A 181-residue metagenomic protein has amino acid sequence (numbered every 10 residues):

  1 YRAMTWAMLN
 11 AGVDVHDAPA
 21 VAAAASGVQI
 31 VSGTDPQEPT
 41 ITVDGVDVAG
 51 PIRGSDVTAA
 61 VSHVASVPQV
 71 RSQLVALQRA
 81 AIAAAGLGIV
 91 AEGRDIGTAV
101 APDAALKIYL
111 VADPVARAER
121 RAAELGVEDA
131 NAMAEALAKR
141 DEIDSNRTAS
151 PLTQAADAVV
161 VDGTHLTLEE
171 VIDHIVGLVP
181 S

Functional and structural regions predicted by a protein language model:
Y1, A18, V67-V75, V115 (+2 more regions): Amphipathic alpha-helical transducer elements in NTP-driven molecular machines
Y1-G54: N-terminal phosphate/diphosphate-binding loop that engages ATP/GTP or pyrophosphate donors across diverse enzyme folds
A11, D17-P19, P114, R121-L125 (+1 more regions): Conserved P-loop NTPase catalytic core
G33-D35, Q78-G86, I96-D103, V127-H174: Small-molecule kinase domains that catalyze NTP-dependent phosphoryl transfer to phosphate-bearing small molecules
T42, Y109, V159-V160: Soluble periplasmic/extracytoplasmic beta-strand elements of cell-envelope proteins
G45, L74, V90, L137 (+1 more regions): Residue-level signature of catalytic and energy-coupling elements of molecular machines, predominantly ATP/GTP-dependent
A49-G126: ATP-dependent NMP and nucleoside kinases share a basic, alpha-helical "lid"
H174-S181: C-terminal alpha-helix
